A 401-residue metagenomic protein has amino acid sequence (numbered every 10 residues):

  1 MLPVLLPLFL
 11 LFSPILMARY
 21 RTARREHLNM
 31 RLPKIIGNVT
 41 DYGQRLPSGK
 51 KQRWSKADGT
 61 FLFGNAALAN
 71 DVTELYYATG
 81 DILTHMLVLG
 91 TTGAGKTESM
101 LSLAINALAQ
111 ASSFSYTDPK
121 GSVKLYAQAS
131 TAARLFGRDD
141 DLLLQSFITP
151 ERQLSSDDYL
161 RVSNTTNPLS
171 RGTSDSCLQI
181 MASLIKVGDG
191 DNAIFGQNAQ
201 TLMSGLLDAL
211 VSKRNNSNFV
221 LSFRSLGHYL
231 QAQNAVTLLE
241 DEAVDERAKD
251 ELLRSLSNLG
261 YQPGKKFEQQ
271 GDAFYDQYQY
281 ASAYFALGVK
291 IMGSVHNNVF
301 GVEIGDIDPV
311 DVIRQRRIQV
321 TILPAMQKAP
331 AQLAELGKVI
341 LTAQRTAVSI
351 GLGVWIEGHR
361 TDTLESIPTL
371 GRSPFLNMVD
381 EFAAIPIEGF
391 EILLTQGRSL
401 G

Functional and structural regions predicted by a protein language model:
M1-A94, E98-L103, E388: Basic- and hydrophobic-enriched, low-structure N-terminal and domain-boundary segments that flank ATP-binding catalytic
A69-N70, T79-I82, L89-A94, E98-L400: P-loop NTPase motor domains
